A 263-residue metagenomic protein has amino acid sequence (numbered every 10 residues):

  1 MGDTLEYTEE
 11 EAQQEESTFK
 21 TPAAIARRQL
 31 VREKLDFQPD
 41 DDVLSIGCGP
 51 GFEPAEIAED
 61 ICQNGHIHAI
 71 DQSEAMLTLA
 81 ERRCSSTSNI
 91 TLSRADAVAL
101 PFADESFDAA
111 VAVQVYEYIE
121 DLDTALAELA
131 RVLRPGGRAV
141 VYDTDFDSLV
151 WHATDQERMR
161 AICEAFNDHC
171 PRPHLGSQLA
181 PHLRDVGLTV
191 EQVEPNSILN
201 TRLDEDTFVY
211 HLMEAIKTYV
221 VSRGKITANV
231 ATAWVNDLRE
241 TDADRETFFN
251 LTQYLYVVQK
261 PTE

Functional and structural regions predicted by a protein language model:
M1-D41, F52-E56, D60, M76-L79 (+1 more regions): Conserved class I S-adenosyl-L-methionine
G2-T18, E191-T247: C-terminal helical/coil "lid" or tail adjacent to the Rossmann-like core of SAM-dependent
L44-I46, P50-A99: Class I SAM-dependent methyltransferase SAM/SAH-binding core
V98-A109: A short acidic, Gly/Pro-enriched loop at the edge of an enzyme's catalytic core that lines a small-molecule cofactor
D108-D121: A short SAM/SAH-binding and catalytic strip from SAM-dependent methyltransferases
D123-R138: A short glycine-rich, Lys/Arg-flanked "PGG" loop and its adjoining helix->strand segment in the class I
V140-D204: Conserved catalytic/acceptor-binding region of the Class I
V186-L188, Q253-E263: Core SAM-dependent methyltransferase catalytic element
